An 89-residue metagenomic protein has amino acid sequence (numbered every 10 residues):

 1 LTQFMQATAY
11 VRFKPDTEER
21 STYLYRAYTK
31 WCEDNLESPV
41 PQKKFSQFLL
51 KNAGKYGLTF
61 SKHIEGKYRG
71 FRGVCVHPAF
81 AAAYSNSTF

Functional and structural regions predicted by a protein language model:
L1-M5: Short alpha-helical segments that sit at the start of domains
Y10-F89: Positively charged interface segments
